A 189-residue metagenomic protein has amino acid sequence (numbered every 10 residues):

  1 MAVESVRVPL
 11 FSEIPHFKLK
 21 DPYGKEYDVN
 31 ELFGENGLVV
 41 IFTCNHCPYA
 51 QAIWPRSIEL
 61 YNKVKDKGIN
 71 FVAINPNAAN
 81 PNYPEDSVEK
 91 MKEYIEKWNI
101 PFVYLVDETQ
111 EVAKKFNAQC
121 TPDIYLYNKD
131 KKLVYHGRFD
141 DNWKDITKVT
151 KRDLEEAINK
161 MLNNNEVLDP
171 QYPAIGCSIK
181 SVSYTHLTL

Functional and structural regions predicted by a protein language model:
M1-P170, S178: Chalcogenol-based redox active-site neighborhoods
P173-Y184: Charged phosphate-binding loop/patch that engages nucleotide di/tri-phosphates or the phosphate backbone of nucleic
T185-L189: Conserved small/polar residues in nucleotide/adenosyl-binding loops
